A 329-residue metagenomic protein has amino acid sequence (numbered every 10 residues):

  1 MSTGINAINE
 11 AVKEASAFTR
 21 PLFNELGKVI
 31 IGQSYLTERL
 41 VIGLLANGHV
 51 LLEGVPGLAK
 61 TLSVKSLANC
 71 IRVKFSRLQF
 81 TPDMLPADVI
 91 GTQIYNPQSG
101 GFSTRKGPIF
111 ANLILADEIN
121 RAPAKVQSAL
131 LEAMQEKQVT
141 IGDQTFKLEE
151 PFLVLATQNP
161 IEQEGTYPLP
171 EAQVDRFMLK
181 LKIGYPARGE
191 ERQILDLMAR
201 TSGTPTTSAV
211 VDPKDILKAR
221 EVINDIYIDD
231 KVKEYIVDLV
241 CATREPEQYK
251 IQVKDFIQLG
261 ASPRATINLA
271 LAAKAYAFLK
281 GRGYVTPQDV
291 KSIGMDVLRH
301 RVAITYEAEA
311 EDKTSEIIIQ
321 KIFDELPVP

Functional and structural regions predicted by a protein language model:
M1-I8, K13, E245-P329: C-terminal engagement/docking regions of AAA+ P-loop ATPases
I8-S16, V29, T166, K180-V253 (+4 more regions): Conserved C-terminal "switch" segment of AAA+ ATPases
V12-L58: Pre-Walker A (pre-P-loop) alpha-helix and adjacent loop at the N terminus of AAA/AAA+ ATPase modules, a conserved
R39-I42, Y95-L115: Conserved alpha-helical scaffold flanking the Walker A/P-loop in AAA+ ATPase domains
L44-T81: Walker A/P-loop
V55, V89, T157: P-loop (Walker A) phosphate-binding loop of NTP-binding proteins
S103-N112, I141-Q158, L169-M178: AAA+/SF3 P-loop NTPase mechanochemical coupling elements
P108-Q135, E149, E164-Q173, Y185-Q193: Conserved AAA+/SF3 P-loop NTPase catalytic/coupling segment centered on the Walker-B
